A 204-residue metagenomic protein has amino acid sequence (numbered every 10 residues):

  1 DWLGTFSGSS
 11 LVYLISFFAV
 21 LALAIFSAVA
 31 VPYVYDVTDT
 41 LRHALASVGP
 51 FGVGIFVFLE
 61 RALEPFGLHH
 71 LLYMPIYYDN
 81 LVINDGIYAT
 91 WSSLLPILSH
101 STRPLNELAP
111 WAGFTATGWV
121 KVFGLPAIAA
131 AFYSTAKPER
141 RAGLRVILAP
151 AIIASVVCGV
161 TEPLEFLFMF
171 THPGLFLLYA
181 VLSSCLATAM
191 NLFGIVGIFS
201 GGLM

Functional and structural regions predicted by a protein language model:
D1-D79, I198-M204: Signature of multi-pass transmembrane helix bundles
G8-L14, L45-I55, S101-L105, E139-I147 (+1 more regions): Membrane-interfacial loop-to-helix junctions in multi-pass transporters
S16-F26, E60-E64, F123-A131, S183-N191: Hydrophobic core segments of alpha-helical transmembrane domains in multi-pass membrane transport and ion-translocation
A24-A28, L45-G52, G67, G118-V122 (+4 more regions): Hydrophobic alpha-helical scaffolding
A44-A127: Alpha-helical transmembrane segments and their membrane-interface boundaries that form or gate the permeation pathway
G86-A109, P126-S134, I147-M204: Transmembrane alpha-helical segments and their short flanking loops that form helix-hairpins/helix-helix interfaces
T115-A116, P138-A142, A149-I153: Short, amphipathic, aromatic/basic-enriched membrane-interface segments that mark the entry/exit of transmembrane
